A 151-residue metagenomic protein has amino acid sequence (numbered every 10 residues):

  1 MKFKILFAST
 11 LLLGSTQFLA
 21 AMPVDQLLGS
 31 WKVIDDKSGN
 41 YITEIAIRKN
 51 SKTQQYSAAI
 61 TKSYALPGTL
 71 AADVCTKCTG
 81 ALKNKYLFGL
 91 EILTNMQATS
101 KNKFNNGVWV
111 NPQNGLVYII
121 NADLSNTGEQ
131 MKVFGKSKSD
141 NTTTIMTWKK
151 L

Functional and structural regions predicted by a protein language model:
K4-G14: Sec-dependent N-terminal signal peptides
L19-S30: N-terminal helix-cap/turn-to-beta initiation motif at the start of protein domains
S30-K32, V108, K132-F134: Residue-level detector of beta-strand face positions
D35-I119: Central antiparallel beta-sheet cores of small beta-barrel/beta-sandwich binding domains
K52, S125-T127: Structural motif
L116, I120-L124, S137-S139: Exposed beta-sheet edge/beta-hairpin loop segments within beta-rich domains
G128-Q130, K136-L151: Edge beta-strand at a domain terminus
